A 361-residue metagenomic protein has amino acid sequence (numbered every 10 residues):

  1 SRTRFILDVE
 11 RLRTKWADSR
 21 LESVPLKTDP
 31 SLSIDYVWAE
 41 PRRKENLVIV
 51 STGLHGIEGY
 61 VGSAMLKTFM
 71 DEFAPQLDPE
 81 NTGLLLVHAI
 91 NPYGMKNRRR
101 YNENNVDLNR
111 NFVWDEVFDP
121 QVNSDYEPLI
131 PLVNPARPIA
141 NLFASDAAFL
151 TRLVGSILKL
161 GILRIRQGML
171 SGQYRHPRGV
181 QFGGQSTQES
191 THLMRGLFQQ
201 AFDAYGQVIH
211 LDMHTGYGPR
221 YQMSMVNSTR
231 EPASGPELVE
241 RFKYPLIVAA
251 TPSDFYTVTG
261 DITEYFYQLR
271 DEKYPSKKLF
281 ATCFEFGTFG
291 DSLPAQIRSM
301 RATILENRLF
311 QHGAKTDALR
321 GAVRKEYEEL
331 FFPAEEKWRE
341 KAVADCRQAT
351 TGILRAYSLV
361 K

Functional and structural regions predicted by a protein language model:
S1-K361: Structured catalytic-domain cores with a bias toward divalent-metal coordination
